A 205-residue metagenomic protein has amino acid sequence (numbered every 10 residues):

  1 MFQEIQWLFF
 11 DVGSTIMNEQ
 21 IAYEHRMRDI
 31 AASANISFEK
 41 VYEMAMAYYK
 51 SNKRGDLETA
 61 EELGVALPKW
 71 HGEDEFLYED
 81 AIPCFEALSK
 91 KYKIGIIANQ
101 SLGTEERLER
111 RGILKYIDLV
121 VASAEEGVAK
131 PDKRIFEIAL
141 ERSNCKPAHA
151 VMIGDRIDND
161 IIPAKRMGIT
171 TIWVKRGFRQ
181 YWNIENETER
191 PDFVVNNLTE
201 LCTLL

Functional and structural regions predicted by a protein language model:
M1-L8, V65, I82, E86 (+1 more regions): Asp-based, Mg2+/Mn2+-dependent phosphohydrolase catalytic module
F2-K90, S101-E106: N-terminal helical cap/lid subdomain that shapes the substrate entry/recognition surface in HAD-like hydrolases
